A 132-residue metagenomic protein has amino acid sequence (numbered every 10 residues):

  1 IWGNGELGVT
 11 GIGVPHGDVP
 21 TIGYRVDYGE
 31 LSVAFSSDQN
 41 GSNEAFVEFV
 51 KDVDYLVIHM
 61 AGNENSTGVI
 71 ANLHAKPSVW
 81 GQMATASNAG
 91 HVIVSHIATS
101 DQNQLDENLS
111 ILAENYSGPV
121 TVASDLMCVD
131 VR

Functional and structural regions predicted by a protein language model:
I1-E48, D125-R132: Core dinuclear metal-dependent hydrolase active-site scaffold
N40-M127: Cap/insert and terminal regions of metallo-dependent hydrolase folds
